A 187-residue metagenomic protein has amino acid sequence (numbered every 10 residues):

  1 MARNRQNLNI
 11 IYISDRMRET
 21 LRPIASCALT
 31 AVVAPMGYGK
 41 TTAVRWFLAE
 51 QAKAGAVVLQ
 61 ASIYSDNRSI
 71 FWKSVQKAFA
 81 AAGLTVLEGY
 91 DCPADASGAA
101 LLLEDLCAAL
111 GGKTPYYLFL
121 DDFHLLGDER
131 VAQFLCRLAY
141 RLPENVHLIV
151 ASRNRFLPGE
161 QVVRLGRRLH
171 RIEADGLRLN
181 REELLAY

Functional and structural regions predicted by a protein language model:
N7-L21: N-terminal pre-P-loop "Q-motif" helix
L21-C27: Phosphate-binding P-loop
C27-R45: Walker A/P-loop nucleotide-binding motif
L29-A31, A56-V58, P115-Y117, H147: Residue-level preference for the first positions of well-ordered beta-strands
T42-A43, Y117, Q133-Y187: Alpha-helical sensor/transducer elements of the RecA-like P-loop NTPase core
A43-P115, L125: Conserved phosphate-binding/catalytic loops and adjacent sensor/switch elements of nucleotide-binding enzymes, spanning
D121-D122: Walker B catalytic acidic pair
L125-L135: Conserved ATPase-coupling elements of RecA-like P-loop NTPase cores
